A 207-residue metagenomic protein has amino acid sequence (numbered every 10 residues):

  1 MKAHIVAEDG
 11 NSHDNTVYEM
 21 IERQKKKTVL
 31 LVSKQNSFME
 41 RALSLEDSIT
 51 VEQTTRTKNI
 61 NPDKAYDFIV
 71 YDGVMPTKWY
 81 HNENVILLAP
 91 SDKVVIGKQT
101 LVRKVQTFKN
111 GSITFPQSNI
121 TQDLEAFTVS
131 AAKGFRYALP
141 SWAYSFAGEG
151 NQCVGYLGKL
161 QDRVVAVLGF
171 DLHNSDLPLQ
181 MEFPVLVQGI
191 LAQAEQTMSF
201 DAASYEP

Functional and structural regions predicted by a protein language model:
M1-P207: N-linked glycosylation sequons
